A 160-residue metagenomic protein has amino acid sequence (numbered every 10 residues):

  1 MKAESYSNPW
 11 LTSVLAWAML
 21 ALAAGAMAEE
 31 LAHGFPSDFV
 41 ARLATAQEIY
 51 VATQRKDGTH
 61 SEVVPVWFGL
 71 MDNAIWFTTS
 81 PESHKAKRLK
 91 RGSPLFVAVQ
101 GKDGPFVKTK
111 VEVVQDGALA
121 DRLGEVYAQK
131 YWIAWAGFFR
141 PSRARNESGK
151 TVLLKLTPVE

Functional and structural regions predicted by a protein language model:
K2-L15: Bacterial N-terminal signal peptides that target proteins for export
S13-A23: Bacterial N-terminal signal peptides
A24-A28: Sec/Tat signal peptide C-region and signal peptidase I cleavage site
E29-E30, E82-E160: Short, structured beta-strand-loop surface elements
E30-Y50: Short N-terminal segments immediately surrounding and downstream of signal-peptide cleavage
S37-F39, R55, F139-A144: Short, P/G- and charge-enriched loop/turn segments at secondary-structure junctions
R42-A44, H60-E62, G69, K90 (+1 more regions): Extracellular/periplasmic catalytic domains that process cell-envelope and extracellular macromolecules
A46-S80, L95-A98, F106-K110: Short beta-strand segments
